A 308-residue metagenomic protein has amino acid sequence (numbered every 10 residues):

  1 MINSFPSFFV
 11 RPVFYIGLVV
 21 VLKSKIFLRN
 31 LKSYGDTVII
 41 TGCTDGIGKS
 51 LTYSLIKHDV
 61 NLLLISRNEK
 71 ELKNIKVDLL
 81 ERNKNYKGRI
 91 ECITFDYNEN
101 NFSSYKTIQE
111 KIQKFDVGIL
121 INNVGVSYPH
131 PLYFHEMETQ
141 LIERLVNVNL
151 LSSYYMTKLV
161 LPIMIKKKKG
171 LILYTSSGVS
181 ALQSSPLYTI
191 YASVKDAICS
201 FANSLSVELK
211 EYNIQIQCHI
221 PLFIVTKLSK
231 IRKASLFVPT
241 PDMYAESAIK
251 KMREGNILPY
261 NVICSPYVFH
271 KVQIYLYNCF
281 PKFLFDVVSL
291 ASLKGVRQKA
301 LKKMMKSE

Functional and structural regions predicted by a protein language model:
T44-D45: Conserved glycine-rich cofactor-binding loop
H58-I75: Conserved glycine-rich Rossmann-like NAD(P)H-binding loop of the short-chain dehydrogenase/reductase
R82-N101: Rossmann-fold cofactor-recognition segment
N101, K106, E110, S127-E143 (+1 more regions): Conserved mid-core segment of classical short-chain dehydrogenase/reductases
T157-K158, N203: A short, exposed helix-loop element centered on a Lys and neighboring polar residues
I165, L171-A197, A202-N203, V207-K210 (+1 more regions): Catalytic loop of short-chain dehydrogenase/reductase
S206-V287: SDR active-site lid
